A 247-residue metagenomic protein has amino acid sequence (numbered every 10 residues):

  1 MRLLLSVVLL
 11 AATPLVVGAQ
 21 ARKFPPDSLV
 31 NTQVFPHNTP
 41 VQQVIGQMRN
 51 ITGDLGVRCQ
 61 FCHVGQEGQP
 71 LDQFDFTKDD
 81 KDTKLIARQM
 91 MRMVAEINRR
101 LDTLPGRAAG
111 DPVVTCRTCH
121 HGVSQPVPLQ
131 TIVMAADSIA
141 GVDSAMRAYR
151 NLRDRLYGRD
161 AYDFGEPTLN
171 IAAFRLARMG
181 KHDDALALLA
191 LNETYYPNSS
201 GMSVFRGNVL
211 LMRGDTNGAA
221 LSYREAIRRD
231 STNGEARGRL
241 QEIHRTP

Functional and structural regions predicted by a protein language model:
L5-P14: Bacterial N-terminal signal peptides
A19-R178, P197-N198, T232, G238: Sequence context surrounding c-type heme c attachment/ligation sites in exported
